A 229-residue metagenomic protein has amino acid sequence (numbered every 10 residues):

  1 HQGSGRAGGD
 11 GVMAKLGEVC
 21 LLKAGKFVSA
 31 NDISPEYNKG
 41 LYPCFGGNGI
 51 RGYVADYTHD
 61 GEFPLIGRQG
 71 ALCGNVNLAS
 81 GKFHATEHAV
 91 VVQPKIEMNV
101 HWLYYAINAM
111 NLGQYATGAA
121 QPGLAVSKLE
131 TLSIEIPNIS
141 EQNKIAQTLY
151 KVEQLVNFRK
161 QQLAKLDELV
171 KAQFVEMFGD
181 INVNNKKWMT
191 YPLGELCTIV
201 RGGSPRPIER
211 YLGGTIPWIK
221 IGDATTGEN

Functional and structural regions predicted by a protein language model:
H1-V28, P35-G46, T131-Q147, F158-G203: Non-catalytic DNA-recognition/assembly elements of restriction-modification systems
R6-V12, Y37-N38, T58-D60, L78 (+3 more regions): A generic structural signal for short, non-catalytic loop/turn and secondary-structure boundary residues
G17-C73, T190, G194-C197, P207-N229: DNA target-recognition patches
C44-N108, T117-A120, A125-L129, K220-G222: A short beta-sheet element
I96, V156-R159: Flexible interhelical turns and helix-capping residues at alpha-helix boundaries within structured domains
V100, Y115-Q121, P137-I145: Short, flexible active-site-proximal loops enriched in glycine and acidic residues
Y150-E153: A specific heptad-register position in long alpha-helical coiled-coils used by two-component signaling proteins
